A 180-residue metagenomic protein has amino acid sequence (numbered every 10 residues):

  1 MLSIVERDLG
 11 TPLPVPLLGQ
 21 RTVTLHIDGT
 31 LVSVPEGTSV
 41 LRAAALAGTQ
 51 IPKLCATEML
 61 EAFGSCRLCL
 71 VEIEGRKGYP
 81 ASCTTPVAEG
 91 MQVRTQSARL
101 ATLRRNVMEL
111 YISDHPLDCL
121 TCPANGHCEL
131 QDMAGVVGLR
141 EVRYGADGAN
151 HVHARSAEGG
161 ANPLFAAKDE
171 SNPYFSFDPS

Functional and structural regions predicted by a protein language model:
M1-P35: Generic start-of-chain signal for non-secretory N-termini
L2-P12, R67-S180: Fe-S ferredoxin-like electron-transfer domains and their immediately adjacent linker/connector regions across
V23-L25, L31-E89, R99-L103: N-terminal cofactor/phosphate-binding cores enriched in small/glycine residues, especially glycine-rich loops such as
